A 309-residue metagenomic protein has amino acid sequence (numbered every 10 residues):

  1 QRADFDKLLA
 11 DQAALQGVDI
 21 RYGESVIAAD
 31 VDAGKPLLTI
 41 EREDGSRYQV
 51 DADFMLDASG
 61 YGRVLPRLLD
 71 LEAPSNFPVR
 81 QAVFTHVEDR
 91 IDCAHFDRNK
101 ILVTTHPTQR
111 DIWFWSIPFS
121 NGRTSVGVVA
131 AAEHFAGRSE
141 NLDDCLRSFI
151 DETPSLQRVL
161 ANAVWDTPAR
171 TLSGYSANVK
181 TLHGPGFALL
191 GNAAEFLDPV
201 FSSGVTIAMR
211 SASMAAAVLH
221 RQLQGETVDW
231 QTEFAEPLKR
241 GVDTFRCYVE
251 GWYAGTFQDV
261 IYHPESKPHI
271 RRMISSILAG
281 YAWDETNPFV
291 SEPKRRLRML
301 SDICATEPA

Functional and structural regions predicted by a protein language model:
Q1-D4: Active-site-adjacent segment of FAD-dependent monooxygenases/related oxidoreductases
K7, A58-S59, A193, P199: Generic detector of well-ordered alpha-helical packing
D11-L156, L160: Predominantly flavin-linked oxidoreductase catalytic cores and closely associated redox partners
L65-L68, V200, T206, Y248: Short, function-defining helix-loop hinge/capping sites that tune catalysis or transport
D70-A73, V126-F135, S202-T206, E265-D284: Short secondary-structure transition/capping segments
Q109-R110, G122, V128-E133, L142 (+7 more regions): FAD-dependent flavoprotein oxygenase/oxidase catalytic domain
H134-V218, Q224-A235: FAD/FMN-dependent oxidoreductases across multiple families
A217-A309: C-terminal helical "tail/cap" subdomain of flavin- and related membrane-associated enzymes
